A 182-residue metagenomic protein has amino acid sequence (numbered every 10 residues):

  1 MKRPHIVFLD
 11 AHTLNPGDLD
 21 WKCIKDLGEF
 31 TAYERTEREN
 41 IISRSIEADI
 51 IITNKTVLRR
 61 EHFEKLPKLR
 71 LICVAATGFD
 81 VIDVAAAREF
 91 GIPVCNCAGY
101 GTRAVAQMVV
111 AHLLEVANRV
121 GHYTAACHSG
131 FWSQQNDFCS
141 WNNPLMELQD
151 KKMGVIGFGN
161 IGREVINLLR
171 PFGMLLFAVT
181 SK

Functional and structural regions predicted by a protein language model:
M1-A48: N-terminal glycine-/charge-rich "phosphate-binding" loop or analogous flexible N-terminal tail
E34, A75-A76, I92-R103, T180: Short beta->alpha connector loops at strand-helix junctions that form conserved, small/polar/Pro-enriched
R44-S45, F63-L66, L148: A short, aliphatic-rich alpha-helical micro-motif
D80-I92: Rossmann-fold NAD(P)-binding glycine/threonine-rich loop
F90, A98-K152: Phosphate-binding beta-alpha-beta segment of Rossmann-like dinucleotide-binding domains, i.e., the NAD(P)
C139-K182: Rossmann-like dinucleotide/phosphate-binding beta-alpha-beta segment
